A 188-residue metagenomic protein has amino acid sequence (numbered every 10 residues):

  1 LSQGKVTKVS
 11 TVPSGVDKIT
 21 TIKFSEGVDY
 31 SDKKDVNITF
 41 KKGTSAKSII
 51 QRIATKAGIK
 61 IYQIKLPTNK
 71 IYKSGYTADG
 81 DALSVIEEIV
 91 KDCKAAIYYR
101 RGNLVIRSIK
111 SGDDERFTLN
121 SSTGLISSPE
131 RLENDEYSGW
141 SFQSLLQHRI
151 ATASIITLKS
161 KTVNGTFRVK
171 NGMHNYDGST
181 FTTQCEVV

Functional and structural regions predicted by a protein language model:
L1, D17-I19, D35, R101 (+3 more regions): Extracytoplasmic
L1-A57: Surface-exposed cap/loop segments at beta↔alpha junctions
Q3, K47-Q51, L83-E87, I150-S154: Extracytoplasmic/secreted envelope proteins and their assembly/folding machinery, especially bacterial periplasmic
P13, D17-D29, A57, I61-N134: Short beta-strand-centered interaction patches in the first periplasmic/extracellular domains of large envelope
K41-S45, S74-D81, L145-H148: Extracytoplasmic/periplasmic, Sec-exported soluble proteins
I106-V188: An acidic/polar, Gly/Ser/Thr-rich interaction patch typically located in mid-to-C-terminal regions of proteins
